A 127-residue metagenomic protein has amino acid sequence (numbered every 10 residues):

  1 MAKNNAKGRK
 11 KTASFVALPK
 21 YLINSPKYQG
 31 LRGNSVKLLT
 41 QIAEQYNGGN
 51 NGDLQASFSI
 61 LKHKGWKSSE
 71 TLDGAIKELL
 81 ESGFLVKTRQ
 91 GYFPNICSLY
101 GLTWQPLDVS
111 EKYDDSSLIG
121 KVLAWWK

Functional and structural regions predicted by a protein language model:
M1-S59, H63-K64, W125-K127: Short recognition helix of helix-turn-helix/winged-helix DNA-binding domains
K27, S69-D73, D115-G120: Short C-terminal domain-edge/linker segments immediately following a structured domain
Q45-P106: Winged helix-turn-helix DNA-binding recognition segment
T103-K127: Short, amphipathic alpha-helical interaction segments positioned at domain boundaries
